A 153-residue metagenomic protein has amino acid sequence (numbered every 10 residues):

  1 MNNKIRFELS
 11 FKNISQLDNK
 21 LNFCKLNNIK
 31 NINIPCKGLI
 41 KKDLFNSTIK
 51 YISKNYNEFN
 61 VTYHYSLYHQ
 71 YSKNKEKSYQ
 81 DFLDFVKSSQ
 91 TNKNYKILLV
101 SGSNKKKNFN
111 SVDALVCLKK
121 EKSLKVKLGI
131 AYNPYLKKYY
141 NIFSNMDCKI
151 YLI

Functional and structural regions predicted by a protein language model:
N2-I142: Active-site beta->alpha loop and helix N-cap motifs at the rims of alpha/beta catalytic domains
M146-I153: Acidic/histidine-rich catalytic cores of soluble enzymes
